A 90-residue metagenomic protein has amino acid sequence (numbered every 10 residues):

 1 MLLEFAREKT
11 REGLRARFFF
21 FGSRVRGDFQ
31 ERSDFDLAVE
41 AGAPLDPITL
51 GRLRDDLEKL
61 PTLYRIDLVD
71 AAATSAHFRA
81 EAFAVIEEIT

Functional and structural regions predicted by a protein language model:
M1-R17, V25-E31, A41-T90: Catalytic core of pol beta-like nucleotidyltransferases
